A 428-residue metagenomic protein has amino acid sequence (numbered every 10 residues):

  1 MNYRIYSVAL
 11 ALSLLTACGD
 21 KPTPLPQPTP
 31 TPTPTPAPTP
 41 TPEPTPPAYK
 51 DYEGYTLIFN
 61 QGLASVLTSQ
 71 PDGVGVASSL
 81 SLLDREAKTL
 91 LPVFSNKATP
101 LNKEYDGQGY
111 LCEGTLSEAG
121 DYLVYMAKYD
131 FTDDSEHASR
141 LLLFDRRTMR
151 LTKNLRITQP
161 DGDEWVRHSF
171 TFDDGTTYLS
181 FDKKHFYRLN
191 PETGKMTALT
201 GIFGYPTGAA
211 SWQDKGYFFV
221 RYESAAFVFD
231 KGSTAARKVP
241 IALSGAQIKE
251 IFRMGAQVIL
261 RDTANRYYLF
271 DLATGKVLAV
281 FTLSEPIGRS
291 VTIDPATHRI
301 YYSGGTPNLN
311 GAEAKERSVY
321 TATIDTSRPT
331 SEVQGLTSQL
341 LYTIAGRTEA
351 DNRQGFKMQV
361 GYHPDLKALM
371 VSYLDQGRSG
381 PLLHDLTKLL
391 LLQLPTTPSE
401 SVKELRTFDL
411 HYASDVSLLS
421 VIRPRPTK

Functional and structural regions predicted by a protein language model:
L14-A17: C-terminal motif of bacterial Sec signal peptides marking the signal peptidase cleavage site
T41-T99: An edge-strand/N-cap motif at the start of beta-rich repeat modules
A48, K103-L116, D161-T171, G201-K215 (+4 more regions): Repeated scaffold domains used in trafficking and secretory/extracellular systems, primarily beta-propellers
E53-Y55, G62, A119-D121, D174-T176 (+4 more regions): Short coil/turn segments that connect the beta-strands within blades of beta-propeller domains
I58-N60, V66-T68, V124-M126, L179-S180 (+4 more regions): Residue position within the beta-strands of beta-propeller blades
L63-V66, Q70-G75, Y129-D134, K184-H185 (+3 more regions): Short glycine/acidic-enriched loop and turn motifs that connect beta-strands
R85-K88, D145-M149, N190-G194, D230-T234 (+3 more regions): Short loop/turn segments that connect beta-strands within beta-propeller blades
T89-Y105, R150-P160, K195-G201, A235-A242 (+3 more regions): A short beta-strand motif characteristic of beta-propeller blades
